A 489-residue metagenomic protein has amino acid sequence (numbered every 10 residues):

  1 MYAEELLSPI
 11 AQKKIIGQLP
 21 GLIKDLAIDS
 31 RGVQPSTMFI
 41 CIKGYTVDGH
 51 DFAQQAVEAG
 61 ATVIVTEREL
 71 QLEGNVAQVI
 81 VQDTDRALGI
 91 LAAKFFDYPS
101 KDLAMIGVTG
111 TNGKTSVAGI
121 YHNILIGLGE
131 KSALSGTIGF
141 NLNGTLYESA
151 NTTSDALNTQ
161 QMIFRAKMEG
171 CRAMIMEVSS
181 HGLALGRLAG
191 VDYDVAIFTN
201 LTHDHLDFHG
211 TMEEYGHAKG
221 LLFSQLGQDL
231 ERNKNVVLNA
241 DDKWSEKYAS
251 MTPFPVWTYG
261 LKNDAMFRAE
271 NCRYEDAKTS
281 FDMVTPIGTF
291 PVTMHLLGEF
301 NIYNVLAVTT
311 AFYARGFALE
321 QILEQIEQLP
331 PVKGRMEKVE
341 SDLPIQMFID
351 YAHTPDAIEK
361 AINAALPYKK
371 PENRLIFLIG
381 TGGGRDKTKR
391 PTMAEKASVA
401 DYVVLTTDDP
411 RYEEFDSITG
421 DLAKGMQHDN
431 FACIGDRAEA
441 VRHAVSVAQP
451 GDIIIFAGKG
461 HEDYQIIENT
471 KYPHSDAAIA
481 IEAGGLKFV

Functional and structural regions predicted by a protein language model:
M1-I90, K94, A265-E270, L297 (+3 more regions): N-terminal leader/targeting and accessory segments in enzymes
M1-K14, P35-M38, I287, A307-L319 (+2 more regions): ATP-dependent carboxylate-amine ligase
L7, L88-A240, W244-T252, F488: Phosphate-binding loop of NTP-binding sites
K13, G74-Q82, Y147-A150, P253-G260: Active-site regions of enzymes building and remodeling cell-envelope glycoconjugates
E67-E69, V178, N200, A240 (+2 more regions): Short secondary-structure boundary segments
L70-G74, V195-M347, A423-Q427, A432: Acidic, Mg2+-coordinating active-site environments of NTP-dependent enzymes
